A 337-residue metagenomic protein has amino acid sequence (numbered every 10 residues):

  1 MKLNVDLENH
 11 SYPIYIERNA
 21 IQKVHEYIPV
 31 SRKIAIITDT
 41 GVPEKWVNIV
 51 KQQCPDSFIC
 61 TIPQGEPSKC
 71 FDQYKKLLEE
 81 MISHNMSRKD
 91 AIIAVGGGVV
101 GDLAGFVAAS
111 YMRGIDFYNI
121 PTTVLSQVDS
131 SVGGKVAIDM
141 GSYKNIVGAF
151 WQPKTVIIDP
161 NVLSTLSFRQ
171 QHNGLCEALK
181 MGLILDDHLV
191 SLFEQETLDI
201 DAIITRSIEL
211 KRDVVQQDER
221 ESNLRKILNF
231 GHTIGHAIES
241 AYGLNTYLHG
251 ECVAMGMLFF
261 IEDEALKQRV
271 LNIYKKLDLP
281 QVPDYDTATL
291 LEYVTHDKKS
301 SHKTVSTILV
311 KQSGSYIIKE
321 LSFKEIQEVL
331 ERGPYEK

Functional and structural regions predicted by a protein language model:
M1-A91: ATP/NTP phosphate-donor binding region
D6, N85-S87, S110-Y111, D139-M140 (+3 more regions): Solvent-exposed alpha-helices and their adjacent loops that cap or buttress functional pockets in soluble metabolic
S11, C176, Q268-K337: C-terminal charged capping/lid subdomain of soluble metabolic enzymes
P13-Y15, I21, P29, F106-Q195 (+1 more regions): A glycine/threonine-rich phosphate-anchoring loop and its flanking beta-alpha core in nucleotide/phosphate-binding
S83-K89, Y111-N119, S240-G250, A265-Q268: Phosphate-handling active-site elements
V99-F106, Q127, H236-A237: Short glycine/serine/threonine-rich phosphate/pyrophosphate-binding segments that cradle anionic phosphate groups
L192-T289: Active-site segments that bind and position negatively charged phosphate/pyrophosphate groups
